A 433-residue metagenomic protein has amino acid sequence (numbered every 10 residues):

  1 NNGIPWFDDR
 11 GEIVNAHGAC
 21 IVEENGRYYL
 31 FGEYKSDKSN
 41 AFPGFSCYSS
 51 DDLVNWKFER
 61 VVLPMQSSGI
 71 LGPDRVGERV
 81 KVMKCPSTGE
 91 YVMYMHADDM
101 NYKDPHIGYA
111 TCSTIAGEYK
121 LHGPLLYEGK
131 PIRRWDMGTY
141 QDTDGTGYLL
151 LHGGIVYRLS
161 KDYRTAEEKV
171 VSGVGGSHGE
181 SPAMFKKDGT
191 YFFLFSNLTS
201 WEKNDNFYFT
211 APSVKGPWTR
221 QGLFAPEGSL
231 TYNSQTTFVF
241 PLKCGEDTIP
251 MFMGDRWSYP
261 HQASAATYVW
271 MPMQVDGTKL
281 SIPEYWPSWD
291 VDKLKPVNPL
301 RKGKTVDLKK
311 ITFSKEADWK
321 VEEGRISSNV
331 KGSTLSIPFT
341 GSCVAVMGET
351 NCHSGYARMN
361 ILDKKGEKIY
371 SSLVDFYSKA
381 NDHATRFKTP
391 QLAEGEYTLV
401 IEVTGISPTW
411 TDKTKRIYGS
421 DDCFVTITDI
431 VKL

Functional and structural regions predicted by a protein language model:
N1-E322, S327-N329, S333-P338, C343-A345 (+2 more regions): Carbohydrate-active catalytic/glycan-binding domains of CAZyme proteins, especially the secreted or lumenal ectodomains
D292-L433: Glycan-recognition surfaces in beta-rich domains, encompassing non-catalytic CBMs and lectin-like receptor-binding
